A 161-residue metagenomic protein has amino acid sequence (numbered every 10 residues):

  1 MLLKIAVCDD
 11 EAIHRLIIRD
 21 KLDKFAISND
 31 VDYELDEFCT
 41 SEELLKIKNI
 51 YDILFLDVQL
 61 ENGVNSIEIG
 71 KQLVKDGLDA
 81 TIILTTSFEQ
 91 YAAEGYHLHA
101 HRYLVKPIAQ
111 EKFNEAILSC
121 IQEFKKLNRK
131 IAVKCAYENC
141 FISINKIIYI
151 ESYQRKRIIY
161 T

Functional and structural regions predicted by a protein language model:
M1-A6: Non-catalytic signal-transmission and effector/linker regions of two-component phosphorelay proteins
C8-D9, F38, L54: Conserved sequence signature across two-component system core domains
D9-E11, S87: Acidic di-acidic motifs
A12-D36: Two-component/phosphorelay signaling modules centered on CheY-like receiver
E37-E43, N65-S66: Helix N-cap/capping motif at the beta->alpha junctions
K46, Y51-K126: CheY-like receiver
E115-T161: Conserved binding/recognition cores within well-folded domains
